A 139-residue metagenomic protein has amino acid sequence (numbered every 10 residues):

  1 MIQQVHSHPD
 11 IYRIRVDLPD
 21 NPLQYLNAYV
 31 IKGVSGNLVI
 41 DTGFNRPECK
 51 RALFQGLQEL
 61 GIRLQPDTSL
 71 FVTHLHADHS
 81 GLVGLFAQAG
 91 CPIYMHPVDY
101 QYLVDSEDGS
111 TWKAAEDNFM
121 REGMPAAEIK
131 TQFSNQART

Functional and structural regions predicted by a protein language model:
I2-L60: Conserved beta-strand hairpin/beta-sheet module of binuclear metal-dependent hydrolase folds, prominently
E48-R51, Q58-T139: Active-site HxH/HxHxD metal-binding segment of metal-dependent hydrolases
